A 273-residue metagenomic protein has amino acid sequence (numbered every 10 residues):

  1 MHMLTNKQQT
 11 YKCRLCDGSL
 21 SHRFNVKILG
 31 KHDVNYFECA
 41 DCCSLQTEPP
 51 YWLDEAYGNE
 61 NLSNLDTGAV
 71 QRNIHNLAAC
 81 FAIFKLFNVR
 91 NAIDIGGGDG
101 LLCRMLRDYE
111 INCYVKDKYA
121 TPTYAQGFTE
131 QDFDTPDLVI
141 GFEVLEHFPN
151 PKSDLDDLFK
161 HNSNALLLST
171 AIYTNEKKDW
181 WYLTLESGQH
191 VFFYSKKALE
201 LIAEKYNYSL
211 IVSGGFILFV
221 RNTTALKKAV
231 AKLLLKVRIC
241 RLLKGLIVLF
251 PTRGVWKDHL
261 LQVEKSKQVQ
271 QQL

Functional and structural regions predicted by a protein language model:
M1-L138, F142, K152-H161, L185-S187 (+3 more regions): Conserved N-terminal segment of class I S-adenosyl-L-methionine
Q46, F148-P149, A203: Activation segment
P122-T123, F148, E176: Short acidic/glycine-rich loop or secondary-structure boundary segments that cap or lie
E143-H147: A short His-aromatic
N164-L167: Short glycine-centered segments of the SAM/dcSAM-binding site in methyltransferase folds
S169-F192, K197-E204: Short, glycine-/aromatic-enriched active-site segment of Class I SAM-dependent methyltransferases
